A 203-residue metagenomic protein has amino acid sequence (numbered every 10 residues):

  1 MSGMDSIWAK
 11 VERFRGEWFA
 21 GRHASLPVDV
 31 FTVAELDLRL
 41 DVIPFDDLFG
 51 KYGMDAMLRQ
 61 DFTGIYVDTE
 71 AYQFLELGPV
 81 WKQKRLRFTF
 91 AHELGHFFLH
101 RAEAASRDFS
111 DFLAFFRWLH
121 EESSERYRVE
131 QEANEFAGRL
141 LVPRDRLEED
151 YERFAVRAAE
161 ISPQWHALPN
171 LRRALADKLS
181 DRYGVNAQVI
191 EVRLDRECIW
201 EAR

Functional and structural regions predicted by a protein language model:
M1-R203: Active-site hotspot residues in diverse enzymes, especially metal/ion-binding acidic/histidine motifs
